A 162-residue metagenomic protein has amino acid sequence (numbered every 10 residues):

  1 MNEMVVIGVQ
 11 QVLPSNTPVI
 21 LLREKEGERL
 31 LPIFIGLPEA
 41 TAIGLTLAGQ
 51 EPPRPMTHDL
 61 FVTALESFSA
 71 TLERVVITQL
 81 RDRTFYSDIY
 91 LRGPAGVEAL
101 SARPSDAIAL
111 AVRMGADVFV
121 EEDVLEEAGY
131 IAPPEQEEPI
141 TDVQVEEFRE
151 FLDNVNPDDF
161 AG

Functional and structural regions predicted by a protein language model:
M1-G162: Divalent-cation
